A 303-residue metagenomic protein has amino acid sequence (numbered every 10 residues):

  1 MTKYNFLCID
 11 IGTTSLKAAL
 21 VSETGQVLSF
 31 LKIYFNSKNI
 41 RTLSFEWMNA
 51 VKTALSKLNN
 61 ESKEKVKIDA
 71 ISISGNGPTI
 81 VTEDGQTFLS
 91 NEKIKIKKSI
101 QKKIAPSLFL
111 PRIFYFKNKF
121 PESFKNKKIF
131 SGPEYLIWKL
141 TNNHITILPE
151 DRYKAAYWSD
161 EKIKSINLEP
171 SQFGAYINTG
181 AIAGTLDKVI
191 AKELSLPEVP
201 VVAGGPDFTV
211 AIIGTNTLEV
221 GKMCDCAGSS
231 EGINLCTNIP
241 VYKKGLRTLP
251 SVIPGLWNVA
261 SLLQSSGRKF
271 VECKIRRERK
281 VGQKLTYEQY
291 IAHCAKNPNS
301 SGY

Functional and structural regions predicted by a protein language model:
M1-T87, S123-N126, K192-A203: N-terminal glycine/serine-rich phosphate-binding loop of ATP-dependent small-molecule kinases, especially carbohydrate
I11-T13, K103-P206: Gly/Ser/Thr-rich active-site cleft segment
K17, T141-H144, Q283-Y303: Conserved ATP-utilizing enzyme core subdomain
A18, K38-N39, L43, V51-K52 (+7 more regions): Structured N-terminal alpha/beta-domain signature that marks small ligand/cofactor-binding or signaling modules
T24, G77, E134-Y135, I182 (+1 more regions): Short glycine-enriched loops at secondary-structure junctions
S56, F114-N118, V271-E278: Short glycine/serine- and small hydrophobic-enriched flexible loop segments
S74-G77, T179-G180, A227-S229: Glycine-rich beta-strand-to-loop/alpha-helix junction loops that act as flexible
I80-K102, N126, F130-S131, T141-D160 (+1 more regions): Glycine-rich phosphate-binding loop of actin/hexokinase-like ATP-binding domains
